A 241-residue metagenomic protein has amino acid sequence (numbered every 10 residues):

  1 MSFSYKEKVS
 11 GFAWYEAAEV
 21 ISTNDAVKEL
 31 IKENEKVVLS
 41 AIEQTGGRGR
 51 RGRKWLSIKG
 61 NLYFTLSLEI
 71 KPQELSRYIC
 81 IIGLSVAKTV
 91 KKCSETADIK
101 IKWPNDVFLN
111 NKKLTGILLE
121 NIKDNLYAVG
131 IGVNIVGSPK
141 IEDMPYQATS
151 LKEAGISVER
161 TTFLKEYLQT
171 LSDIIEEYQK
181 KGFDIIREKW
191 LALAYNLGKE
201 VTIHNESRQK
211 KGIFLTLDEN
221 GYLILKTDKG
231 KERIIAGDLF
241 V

Functional and structural regions predicted by a protein language model:
M1-S94: N-terminal lobe of the biotin/lipoate ligase/transferase fold
S10, I31, K71-E74, C80-I99 (+1 more regions): Long, positively charged amphipathic alpha-helical accessory segments at protein N-termini or as interdomain linkers
A18, I101-W103: Short loop/edge segments at beta-strand edges and connector loops that shape dinucleotide/nucleotide cofactor-binding
